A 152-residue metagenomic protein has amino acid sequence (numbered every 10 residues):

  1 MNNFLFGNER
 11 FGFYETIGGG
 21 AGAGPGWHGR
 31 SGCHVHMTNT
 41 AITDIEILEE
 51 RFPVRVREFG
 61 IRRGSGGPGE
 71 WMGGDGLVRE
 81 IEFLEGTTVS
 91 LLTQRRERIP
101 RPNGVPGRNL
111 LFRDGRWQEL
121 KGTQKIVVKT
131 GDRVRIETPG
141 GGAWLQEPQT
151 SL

Functional and structural regions predicted by a protein language model:
M1-L152: Glycine/proline-enriched, intrinsically flexible loops and inter-domain linkers
